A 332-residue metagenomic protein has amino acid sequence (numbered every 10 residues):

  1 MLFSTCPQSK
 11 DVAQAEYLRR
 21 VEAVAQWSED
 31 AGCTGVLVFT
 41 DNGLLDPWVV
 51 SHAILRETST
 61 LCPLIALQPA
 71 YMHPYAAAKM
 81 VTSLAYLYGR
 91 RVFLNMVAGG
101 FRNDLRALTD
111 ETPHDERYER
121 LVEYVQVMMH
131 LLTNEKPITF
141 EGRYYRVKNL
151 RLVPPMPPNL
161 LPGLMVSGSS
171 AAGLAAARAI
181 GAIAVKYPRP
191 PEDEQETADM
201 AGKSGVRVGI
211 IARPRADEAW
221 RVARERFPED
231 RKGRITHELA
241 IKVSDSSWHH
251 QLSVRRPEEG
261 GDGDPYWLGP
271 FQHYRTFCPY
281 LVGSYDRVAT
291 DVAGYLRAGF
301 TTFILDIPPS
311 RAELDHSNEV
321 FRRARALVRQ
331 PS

Functional and structural regions predicted by a protein language model:
M1-C62, L161-P162: N-terminal beta1-alpha1-beta2 module of alpha/beta enzyme domains
M1-Q8, G35-V38, C62-L67, V92-M96 (+4 more regions): Hydrophobic faces of well-ordered beta-strands that scaffold small-molecule active sites in alpha/beta enzyme cores
F3-R19, A66-P74, N159-S169, I211-R213 (+1 more regions): Active-site mouth loops of central-metabolism enzymes
A13-W27, M80, S167-A176, S284-G294: Short, acidic/polar
R20-T40, A176-K186, G294-T301: Catalytic domains of carbohydrate-active enzymes, especially glycoside hydrolases
Q26-D30, S51-T60, V81-V92, R178-A179 (+2 more regions): Acidic (Asp/Glu)-rich catalytic clusters
P47-Q68, R120, Y124, E319-S332: Alpha-helix-loop-beta-strand connector modules within alpha/beta enzyme cores
L108-T109, H114-M156, P191-G294: An alpha-helical appendage that flanks or caps ligand/catalytic pockets
